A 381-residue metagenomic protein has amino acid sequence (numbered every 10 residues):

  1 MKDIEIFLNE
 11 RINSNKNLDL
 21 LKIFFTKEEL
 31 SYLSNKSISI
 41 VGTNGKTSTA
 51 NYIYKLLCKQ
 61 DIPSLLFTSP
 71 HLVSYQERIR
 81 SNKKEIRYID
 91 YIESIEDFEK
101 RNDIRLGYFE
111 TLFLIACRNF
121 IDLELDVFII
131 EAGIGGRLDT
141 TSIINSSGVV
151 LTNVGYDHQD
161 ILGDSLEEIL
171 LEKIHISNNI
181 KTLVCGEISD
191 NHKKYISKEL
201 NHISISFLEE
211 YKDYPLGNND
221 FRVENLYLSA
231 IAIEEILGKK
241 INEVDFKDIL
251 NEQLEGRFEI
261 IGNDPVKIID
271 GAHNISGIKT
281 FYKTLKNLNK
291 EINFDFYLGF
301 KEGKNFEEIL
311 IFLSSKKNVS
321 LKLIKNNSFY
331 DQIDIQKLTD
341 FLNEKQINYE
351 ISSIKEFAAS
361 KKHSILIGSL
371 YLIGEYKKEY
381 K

Functional and structural regions predicted by a protein language model:
M1-G42, K55-I62: Short functional linear segments
L18-F25, L30-L33, K59-I144, L162: ATP-dependent carboxylate-amine ligase catalytic core
K36, V127-I130, T140-V150, G155-H158 (+1 more regions): Nucleotide phosphate-binding/pyrophosphate-handling subdomain across enzymes that bind or process nucleotide phosphates
T43, S64, I129, T152 (+7 more regions): Residue-level signal for inorganic ion chemistry
S48-Y52: Hydrophobic positions on the alpha1 helix immediately C-terminal to the Walker A/P-loop
F67, T182-I188, F296-L298, S320-N327: Short internal beta-strands
L123-V184: Phosphate/Mg2+-binding loops and adjacent switch elements in nucleotide/diphosphate-handling enzyme cores
I188-L208, N219, V223, V266-K267 (+1 more regions): C-terminal helical cap/extension that packs against the catalytic core of soluble nucleotide-cofactor enzymes
